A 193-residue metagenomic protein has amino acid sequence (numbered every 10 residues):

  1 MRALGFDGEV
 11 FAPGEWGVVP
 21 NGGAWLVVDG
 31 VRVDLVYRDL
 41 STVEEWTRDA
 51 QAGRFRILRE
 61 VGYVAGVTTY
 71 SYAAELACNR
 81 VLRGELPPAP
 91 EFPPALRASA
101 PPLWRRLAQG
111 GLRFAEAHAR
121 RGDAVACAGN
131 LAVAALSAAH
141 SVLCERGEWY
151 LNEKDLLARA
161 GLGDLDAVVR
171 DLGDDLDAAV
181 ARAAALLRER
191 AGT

Functional and structural regions predicted by a protein language model:
M1: Active-site nucleotide-donor binding segment shared across nucleotidyl transfer reactions
L4-A119: Conserved NTP/Mg2+-binding pocket subregion across the NTase superfamily
R80-T193: Conserved nucleotidyltransferase catalytic core and NTase-mimicking acidic/glycine-rich helix/loop elements in nucleic
